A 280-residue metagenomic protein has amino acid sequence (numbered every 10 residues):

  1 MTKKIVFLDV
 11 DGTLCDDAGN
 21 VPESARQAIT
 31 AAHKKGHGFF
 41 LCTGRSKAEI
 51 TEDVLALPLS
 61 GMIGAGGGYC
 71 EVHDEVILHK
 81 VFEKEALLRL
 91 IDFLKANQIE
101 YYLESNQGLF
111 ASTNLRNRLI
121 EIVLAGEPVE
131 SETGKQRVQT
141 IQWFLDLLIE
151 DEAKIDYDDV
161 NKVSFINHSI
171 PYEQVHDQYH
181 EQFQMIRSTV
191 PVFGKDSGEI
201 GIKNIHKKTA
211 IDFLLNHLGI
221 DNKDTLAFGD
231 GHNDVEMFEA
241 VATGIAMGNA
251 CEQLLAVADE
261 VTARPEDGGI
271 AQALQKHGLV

Functional and structural regions predicted by a protein language model:
M1-I5, D9, V21-P22, S197-V280: Mg2+-dependent phosphoryl-transfer enzymes with acidic/Ser/Thr/Gly-rich catalytic loops
A18-V129: Active-site phosphate-binding/coordination module
A32, L94, Q178-Y179, L254: A generic structural signal for well-ordered alpha-helical segments
G36-F40, L59-S60, V160-K162, K223-D224 (+2 more regions): Short active-site oxyanion
L57-P58, G66, Y179-Q182, A240-V241 (+1 more regions): Short, structured coil segments at secondary-structure junctions
L59-G66, Q184-S188, A246-G248, T262-R264: Short hydrophobic/aromatic-enriched beta-strand-loop microsegments
G108-L226: Conserved acidic, metal-coordinating active-site core of Asp-based, Mg2+-dependent phosphoryl-transfer enzymes
